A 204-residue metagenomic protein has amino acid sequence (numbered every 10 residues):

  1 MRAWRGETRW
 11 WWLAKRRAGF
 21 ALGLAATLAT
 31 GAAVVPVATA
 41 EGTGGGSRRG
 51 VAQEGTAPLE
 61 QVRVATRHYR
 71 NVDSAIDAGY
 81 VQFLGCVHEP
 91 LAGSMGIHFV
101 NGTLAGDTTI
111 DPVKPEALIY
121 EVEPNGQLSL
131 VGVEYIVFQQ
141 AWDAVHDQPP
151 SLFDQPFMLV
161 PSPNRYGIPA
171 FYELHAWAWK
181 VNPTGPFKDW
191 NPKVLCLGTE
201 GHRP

Functional and structural regions predicted by a protein language model:
M1-K15: N-terminal secretory signal peptides that target proteins for export/translocation
A21-A32: Bacterial N-terminal signal peptides
V34-G42: Sec-dependent signal peptide cleavage junction
E41-P204: Primary mode marks residue(s) on the alpha4-beta5-alpha5 output face of response regulator receiver
